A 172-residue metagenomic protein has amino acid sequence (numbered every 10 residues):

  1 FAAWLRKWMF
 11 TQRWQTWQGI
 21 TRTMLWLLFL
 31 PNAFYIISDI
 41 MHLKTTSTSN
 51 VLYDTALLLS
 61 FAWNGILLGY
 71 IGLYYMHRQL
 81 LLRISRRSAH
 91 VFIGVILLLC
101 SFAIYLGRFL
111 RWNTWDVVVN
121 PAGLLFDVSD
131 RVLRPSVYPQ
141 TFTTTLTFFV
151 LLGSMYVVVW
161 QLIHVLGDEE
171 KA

Functional and structural regions predicted by a protein language model:
W4-M9, A33-K44: Transmembrane alpha-helix boundary signature
R6-Q18, R78-S88: Membrane-interface helix-boundary motifs at transmembrane edges
M24-P31, I93-R111: Hydrophobic alpha-helical membrane-insertion segments
I40-M41, L106-N120: Interfacial helix-loop-helix junctions of multi-pass membrane proteins
S49-L82: Alpha-helical transmembrane segments and their immediate interhelical/interface regions in integral membrane proteins
L58-G69, R131-S154: Hydrophobic alpha-helical transmembrane segments
L67-L80, L146-E169: Transmembrane alpha-helical segments in integral membrane proteins
D116-P139: Short, membrane-exposed interhelical loops at transmembrane-helix boundaries
